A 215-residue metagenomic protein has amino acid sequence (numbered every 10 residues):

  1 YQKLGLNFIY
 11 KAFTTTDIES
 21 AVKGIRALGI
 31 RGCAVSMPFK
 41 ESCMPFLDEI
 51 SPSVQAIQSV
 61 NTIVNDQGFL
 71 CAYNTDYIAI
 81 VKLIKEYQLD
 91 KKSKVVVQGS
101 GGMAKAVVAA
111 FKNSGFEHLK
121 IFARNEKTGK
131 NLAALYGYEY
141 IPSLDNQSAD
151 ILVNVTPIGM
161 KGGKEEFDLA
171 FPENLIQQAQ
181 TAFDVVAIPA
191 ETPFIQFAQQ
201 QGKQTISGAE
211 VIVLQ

Functional and structural regions predicted by a protein language model:
Q2-Y87: Phosphate/diphosphate ligand-binding glycine-rich loop within oxidoreductases
R31, V35-M44, G102-M103, P157-M160 (+1 more regions): Short glycine-rich anion-binding loops that position phosphate/pyrophosphate groups of nucleotides and phosphorylated
N74-Y77, K91-F116, A123: Glycine-rich adenosine-cofactor-binding loop
K82, A187-I188, K203-Q215: Active-site capping/gating segments
Q88-K94, Q177-Q178: Short helix-loop-beta connector
N113-H118, Q201-Q204: Conserved S-adenosyl-L-methionine
F116-Y136: NAD(P)-binding Rossmann-fold cofactor-contacting core
Y136-T205: Rossmann-like adenosine-cofactor binding region
